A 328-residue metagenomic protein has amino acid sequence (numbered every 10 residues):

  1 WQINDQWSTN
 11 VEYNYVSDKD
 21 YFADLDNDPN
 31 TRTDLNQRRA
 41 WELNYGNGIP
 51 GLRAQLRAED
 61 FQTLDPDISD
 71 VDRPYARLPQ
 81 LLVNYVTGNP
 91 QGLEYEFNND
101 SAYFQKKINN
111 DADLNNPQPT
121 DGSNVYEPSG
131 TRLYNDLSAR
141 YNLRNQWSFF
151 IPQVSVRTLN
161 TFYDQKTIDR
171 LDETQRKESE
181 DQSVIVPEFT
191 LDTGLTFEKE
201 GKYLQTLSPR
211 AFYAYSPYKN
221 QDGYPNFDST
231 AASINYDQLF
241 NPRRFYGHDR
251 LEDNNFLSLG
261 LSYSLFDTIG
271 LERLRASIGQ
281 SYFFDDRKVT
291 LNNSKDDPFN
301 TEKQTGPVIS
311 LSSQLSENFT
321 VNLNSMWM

Functional and structural regions predicted by a protein language model:
W1-M328: Outer-membrane beta-barrel proteins and related beta-barrel translocases across Gram-negative bacteria
